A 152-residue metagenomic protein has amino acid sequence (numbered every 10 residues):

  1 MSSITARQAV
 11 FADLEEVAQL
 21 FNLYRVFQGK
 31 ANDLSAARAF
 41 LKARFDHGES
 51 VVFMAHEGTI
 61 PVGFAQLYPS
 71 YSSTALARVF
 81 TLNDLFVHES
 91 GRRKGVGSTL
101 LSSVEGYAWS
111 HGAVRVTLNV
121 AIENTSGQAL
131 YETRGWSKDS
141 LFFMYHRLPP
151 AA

Functional and structural regions predicted by a protein language model:
T5-Q19: A short beta-loop-alpha structural element at the N-terminal edge of CoA-dependent acyl/N-acetyltransferase catalytic
A18-A43: Conserved GNAT-fold acetyl-CoA-binding loop/helix
K42-M54, T81: A short helix-loop-beta-strand connector motif used in the catalytic cores of GNAT acetyltransferases and, in some
M54, I60-P69: Conserved beta-strand in the GNAT
L85-R92: A short, internal acetyl-CoA/4′-phosphopantetheine-binding micro-motif in the GNAT/acyltransferase core
R92, V114-G127, H146-P149: Conserved beta-strand-loop-alpha-helix junction that forms the acyl-donor binding cleft
R93-G106, T133: Conserved acetyl-CoA-binding loop-helix of GNAT-fold acetyltransferases
L101, A108-N119: Conserved GNAT acetyl-CoA-binding A-motif
